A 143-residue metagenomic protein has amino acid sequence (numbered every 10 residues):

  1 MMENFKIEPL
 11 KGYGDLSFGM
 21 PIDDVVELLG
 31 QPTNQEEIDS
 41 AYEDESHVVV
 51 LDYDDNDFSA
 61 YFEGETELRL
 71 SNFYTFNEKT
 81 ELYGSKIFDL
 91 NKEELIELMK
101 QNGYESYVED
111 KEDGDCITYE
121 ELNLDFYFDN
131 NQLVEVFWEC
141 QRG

Functional and structural regions predicted by a protein language model:
M1-G143: Short helix/turn-capping signatures at newly exposed starts of structured segments
